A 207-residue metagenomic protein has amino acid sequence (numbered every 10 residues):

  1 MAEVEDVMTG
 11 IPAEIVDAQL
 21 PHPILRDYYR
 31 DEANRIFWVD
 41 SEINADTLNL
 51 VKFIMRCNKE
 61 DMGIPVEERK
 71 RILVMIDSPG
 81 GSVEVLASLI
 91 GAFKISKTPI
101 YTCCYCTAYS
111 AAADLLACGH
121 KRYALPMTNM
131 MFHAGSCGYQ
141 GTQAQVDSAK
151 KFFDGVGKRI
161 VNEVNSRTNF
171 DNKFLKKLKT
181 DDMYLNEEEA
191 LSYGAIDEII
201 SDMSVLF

Functional and structural regions predicted by a protein language model:
M1-F207: Terminal-region recognition feature
